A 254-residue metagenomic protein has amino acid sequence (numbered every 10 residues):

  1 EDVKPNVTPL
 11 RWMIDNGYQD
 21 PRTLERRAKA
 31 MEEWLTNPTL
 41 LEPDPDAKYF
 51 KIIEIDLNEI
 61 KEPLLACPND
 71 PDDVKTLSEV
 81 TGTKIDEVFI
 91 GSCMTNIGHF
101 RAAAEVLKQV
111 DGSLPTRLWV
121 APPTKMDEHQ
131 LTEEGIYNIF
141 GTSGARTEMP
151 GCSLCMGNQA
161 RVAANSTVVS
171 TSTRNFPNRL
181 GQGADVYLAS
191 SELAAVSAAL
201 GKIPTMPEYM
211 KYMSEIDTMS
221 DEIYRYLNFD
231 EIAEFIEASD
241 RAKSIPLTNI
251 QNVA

Functional and structural regions predicted by a protein language model:
E1-A254: Fe-S-dependent hydro-lyases/dehydratases of central metabolism
